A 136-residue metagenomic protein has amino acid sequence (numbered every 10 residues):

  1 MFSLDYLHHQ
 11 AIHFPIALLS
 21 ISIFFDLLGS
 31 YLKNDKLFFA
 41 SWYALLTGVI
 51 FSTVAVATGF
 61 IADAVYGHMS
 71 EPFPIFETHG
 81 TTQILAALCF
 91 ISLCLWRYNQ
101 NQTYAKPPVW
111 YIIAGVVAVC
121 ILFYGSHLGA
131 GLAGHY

Functional and structural regions predicted by a protein language model:
M1-Y136: Polytopic transmembrane helical bundles with strong interfacial aromatic enrichment
